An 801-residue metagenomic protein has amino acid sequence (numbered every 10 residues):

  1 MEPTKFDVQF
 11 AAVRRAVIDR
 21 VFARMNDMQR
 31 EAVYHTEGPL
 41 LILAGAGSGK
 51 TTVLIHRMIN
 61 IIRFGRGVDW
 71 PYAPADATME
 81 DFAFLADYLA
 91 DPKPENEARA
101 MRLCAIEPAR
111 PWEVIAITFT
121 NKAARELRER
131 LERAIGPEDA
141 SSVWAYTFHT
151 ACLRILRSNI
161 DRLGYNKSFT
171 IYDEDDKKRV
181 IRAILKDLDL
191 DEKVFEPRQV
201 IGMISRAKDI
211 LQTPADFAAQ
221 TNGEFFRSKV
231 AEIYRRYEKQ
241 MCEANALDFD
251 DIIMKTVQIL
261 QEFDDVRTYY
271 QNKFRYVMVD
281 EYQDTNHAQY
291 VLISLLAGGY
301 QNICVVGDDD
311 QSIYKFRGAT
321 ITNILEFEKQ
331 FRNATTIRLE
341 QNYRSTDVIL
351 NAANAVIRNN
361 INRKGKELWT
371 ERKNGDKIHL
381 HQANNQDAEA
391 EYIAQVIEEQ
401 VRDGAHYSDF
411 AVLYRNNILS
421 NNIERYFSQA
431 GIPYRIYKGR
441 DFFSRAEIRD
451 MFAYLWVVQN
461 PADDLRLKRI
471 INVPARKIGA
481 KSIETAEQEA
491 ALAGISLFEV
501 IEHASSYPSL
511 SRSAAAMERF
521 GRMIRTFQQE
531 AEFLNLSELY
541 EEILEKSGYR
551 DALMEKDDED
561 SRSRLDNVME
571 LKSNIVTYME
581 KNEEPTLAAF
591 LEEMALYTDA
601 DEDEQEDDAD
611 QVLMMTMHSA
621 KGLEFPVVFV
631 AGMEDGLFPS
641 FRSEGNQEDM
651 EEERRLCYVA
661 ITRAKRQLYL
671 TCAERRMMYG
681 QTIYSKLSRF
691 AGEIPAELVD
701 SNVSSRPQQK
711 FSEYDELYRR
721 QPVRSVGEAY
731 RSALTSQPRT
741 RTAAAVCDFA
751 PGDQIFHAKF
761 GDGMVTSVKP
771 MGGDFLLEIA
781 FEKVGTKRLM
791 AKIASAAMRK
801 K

Functional and structural regions predicted by a protein language model:
M1-K167, I171, T268, T322 (+1 more regions): P-loop NTPase Walker
E2-R24, I59-W70, D76, A83-C104 (+1 more regions): Conserved RecA-like helicase ATPase core segment that couples NTP binding/hydrolysis to strand translocation
R24, P71, D81, Y88-A100 (+5 more regions): Conserved helicase/translocase P-loop NTPase motor core
T36, F119, D139-V143, I160-D251 (+4 more regions): ATP-hydrolysis module of ASCE/P-loop NTPase motor domains, specifically the Walker B Asp-Glu catalytic pair
S48-L54, D69, P74, L89-E107 (+8 more regions): Helicase P-loop NTPase motor core
A219-G223, H406, S420-I432, R445 (+2 more regions): Conserved helicase C-terminal RecA-like lobe
M278-T285, V306-G307, V630: Hydrophobic residues in beta-strands of the RecA-like P-loop NTPase core, especially within AAA+ ATPase
M615, G632-T786, I793-K801: C-terminal accessory regions
